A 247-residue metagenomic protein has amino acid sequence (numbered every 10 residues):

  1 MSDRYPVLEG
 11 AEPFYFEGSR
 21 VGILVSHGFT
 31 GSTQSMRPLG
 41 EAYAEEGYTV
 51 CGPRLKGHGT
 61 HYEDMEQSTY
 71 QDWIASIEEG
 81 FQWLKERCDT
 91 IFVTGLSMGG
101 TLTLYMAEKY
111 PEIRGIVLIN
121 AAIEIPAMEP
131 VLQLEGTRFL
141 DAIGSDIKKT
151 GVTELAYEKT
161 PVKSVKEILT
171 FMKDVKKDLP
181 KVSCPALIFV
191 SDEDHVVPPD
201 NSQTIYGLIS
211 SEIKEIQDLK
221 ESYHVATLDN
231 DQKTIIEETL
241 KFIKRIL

Functional and structural regions predicted by a protein language model:
Y43-D64: Conserved alpha/beta-hydrolase
H61-R87: Catalytic nucleophile-loop/oxyanion-hole region of alpha/beta-hydrolase and closely related hydrolase-like folds
G95-G99, T103: Gly/Ala-rich beta-loop-alpha elbow adjacent to hydrolase catalytic centers
V117-A127: Active-site nucleophile loop of the alpha/beta-hydrolase fold
V182, I188-V190, D194: Short beta-strand/loop motif that positions the catalytic acidic residue of the alpha/beta-hydrolase fold
H195-N201: Conserved alpha/beta-hydrolase "acid-adjacent" motif
Q203, G207-V225: Catalytic histidine neighborhood in serine/cysteine hydrolases with alpha/beta-hydrolase-type architecture
E221-L247: Catalytic active-site module of serine/aspartate enzymes centered on a nucleophile-bearing elbow/loop
